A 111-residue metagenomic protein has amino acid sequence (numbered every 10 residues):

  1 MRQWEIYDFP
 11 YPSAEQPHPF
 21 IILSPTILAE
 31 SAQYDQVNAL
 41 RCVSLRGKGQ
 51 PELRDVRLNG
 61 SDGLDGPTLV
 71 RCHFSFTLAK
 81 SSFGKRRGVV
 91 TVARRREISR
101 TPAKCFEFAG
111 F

Functional and structural regions predicted by a protein language model:
D8-P10, E15-D55: Compact nucleic-acid interaction/catalytic patches
N59-F111: C-terminal terminal-subdomain/extension
